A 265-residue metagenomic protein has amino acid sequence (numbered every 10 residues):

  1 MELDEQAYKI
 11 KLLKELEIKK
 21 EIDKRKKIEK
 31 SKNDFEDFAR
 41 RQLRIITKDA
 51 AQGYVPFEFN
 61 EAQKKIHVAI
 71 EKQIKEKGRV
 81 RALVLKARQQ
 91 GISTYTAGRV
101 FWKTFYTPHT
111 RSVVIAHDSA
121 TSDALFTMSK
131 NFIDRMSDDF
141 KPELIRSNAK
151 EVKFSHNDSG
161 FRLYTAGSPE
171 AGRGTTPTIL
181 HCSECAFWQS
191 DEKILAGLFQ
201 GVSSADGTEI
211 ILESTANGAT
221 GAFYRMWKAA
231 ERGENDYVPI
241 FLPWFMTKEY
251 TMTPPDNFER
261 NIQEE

Functional and structural regions predicted by a protein language model:
E2-E265: Phosphate/NTP-binding elements of NTP-utilizing enzymes
